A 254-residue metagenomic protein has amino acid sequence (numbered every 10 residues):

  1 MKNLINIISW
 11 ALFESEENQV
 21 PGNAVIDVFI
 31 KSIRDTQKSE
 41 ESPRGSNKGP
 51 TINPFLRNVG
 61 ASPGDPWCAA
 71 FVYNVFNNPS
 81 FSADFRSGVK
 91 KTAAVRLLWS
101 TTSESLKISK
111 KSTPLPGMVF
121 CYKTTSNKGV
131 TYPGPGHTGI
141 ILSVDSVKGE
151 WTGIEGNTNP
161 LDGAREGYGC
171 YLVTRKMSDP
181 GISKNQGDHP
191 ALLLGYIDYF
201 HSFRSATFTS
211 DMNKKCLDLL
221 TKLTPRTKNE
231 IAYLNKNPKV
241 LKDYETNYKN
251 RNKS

Functional and structural regions predicted by a protein language model:
N3-F81, A206-S210, K214-N235, V240-R251: N-terminal capping segments
I8, E14, K38-E41, G45 (+8 more regions): Intrinsically disordered, low-complexity segments enriched in Ser/Pro/Gly/Ala and basic residues
E17, G129-S254: Aromatic- and glycine-rich peptidoglycan recognition patches
R34-S39, N77-S82, C121-N127, T174-D179: Short regulatory "switch" loops immediately downstream of catalytic or recognition motifs within protein catalytic
S39, F85-R86, K91, C170 (+1 more regions): Coiled-coil-like amphipathic alpha-helices with heptad-repeat character
A61, F81-E166: ...with weaker cross-activation on analogous glycine-rich loops/strands in unrelated enzymes
C68, V119-C121, C170, C216: Generic recognition of cysteine residues
